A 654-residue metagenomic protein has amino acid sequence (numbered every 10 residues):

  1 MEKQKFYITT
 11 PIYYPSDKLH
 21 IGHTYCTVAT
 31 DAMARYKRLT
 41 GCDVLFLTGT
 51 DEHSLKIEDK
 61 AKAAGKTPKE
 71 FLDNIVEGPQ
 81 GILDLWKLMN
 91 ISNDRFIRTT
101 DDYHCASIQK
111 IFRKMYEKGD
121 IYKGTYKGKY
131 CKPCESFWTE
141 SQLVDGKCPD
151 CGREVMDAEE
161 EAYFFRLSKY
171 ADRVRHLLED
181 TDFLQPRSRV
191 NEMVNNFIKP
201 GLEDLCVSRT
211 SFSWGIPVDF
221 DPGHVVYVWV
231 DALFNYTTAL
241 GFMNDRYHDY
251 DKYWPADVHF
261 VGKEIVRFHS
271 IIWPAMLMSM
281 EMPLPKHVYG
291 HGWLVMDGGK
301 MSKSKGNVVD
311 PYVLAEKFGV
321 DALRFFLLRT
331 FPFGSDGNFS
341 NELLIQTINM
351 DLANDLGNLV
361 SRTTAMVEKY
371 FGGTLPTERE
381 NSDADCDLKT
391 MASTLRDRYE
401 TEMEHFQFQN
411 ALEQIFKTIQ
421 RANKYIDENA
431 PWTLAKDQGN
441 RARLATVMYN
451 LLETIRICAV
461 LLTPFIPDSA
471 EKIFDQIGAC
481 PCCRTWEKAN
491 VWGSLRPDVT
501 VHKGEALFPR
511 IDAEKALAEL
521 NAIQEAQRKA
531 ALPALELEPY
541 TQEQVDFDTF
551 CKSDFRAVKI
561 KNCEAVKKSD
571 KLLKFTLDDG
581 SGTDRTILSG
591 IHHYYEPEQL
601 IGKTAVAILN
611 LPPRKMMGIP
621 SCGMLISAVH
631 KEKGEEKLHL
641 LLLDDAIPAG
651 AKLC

Functional and structural regions predicted by a protein language model:
M1-E2, Y36-D43, A64, L88 (+7 more regions): Secondary-structure transition/capping motifs at alpha-helix termini and the adjoining loop/turn into the next element
M1-T48, Y103-S107, C151, D157-K369 (+1 more regions): Structured secondary-structure scaffolds
E2-F71, I97-F112, E117, C134 (+6 more regions): N-terminal catalytic cores of NTP/NDP-binding nucleotidyl/phosphoryl-transfer enzymes
G41, A531-C654: Phosphate-backbone binding interfaces of nucleic-acid-interacting proteins
F71-Y130: A broadly conserved sequence feature marking short terminus-proximal activation segments in nucleic acid-centric
K118-A171, R175: Cys/His-rich short segments
K123, K129, T330, S335 (+4 more regions): Helix-rich, typically C-terminal accessory recognition domains appended to large enzymatic cores
I473-C551: Intrinsic disorder at enzyme termini
